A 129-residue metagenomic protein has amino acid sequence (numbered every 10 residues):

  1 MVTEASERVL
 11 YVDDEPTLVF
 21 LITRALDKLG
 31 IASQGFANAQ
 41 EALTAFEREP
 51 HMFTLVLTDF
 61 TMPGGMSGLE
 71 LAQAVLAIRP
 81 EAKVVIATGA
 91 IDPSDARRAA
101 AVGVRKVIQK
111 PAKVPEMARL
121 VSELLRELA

Functional and structural regions predicted by a protein language model:
S6-T17, I22-L26, M117: Conserved acidic segment of CheY-like receiver
G35-L55, D95: Acidic, metal-coordinating helix/loop segments flanking the phosphotransfer/catalytic sites of two-component signaling
Q40-E47, L69-E81: Short amphipathic alpha-helix used as the core "switch/output" element in two-component signaling
F60-P63: The short loop immediately C-terminal to the conserved phospho-acceptor aspartate in CheY-like receiver
A74, A99-V107: As written
A90-S94: Negatively charged, flexible loop motifs adjacent to catalytic sites in prokaryotic signal transduction proteins
A112-S122: C-terminal output helix
